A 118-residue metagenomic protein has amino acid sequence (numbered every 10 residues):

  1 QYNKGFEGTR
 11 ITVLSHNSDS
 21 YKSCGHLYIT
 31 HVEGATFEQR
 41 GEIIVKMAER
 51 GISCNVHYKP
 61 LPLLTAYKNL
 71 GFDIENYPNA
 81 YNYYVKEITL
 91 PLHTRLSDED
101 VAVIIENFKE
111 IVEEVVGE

Functional and structural regions predicted by a protein language model:
Q1-E118: PLP-dependent aminotransferase class I/II
